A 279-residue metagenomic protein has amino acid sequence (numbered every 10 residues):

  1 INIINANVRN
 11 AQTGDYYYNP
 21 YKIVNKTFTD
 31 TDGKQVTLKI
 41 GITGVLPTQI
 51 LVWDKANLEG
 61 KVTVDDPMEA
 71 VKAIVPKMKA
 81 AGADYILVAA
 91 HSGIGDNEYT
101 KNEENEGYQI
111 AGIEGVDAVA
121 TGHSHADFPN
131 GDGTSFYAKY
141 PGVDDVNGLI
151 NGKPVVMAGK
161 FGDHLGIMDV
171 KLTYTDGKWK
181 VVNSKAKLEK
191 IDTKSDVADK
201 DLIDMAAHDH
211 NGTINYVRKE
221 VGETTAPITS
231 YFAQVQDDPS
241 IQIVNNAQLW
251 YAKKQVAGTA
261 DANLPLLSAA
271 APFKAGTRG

Functional and structural regions predicted by a protein language model:
I1-K190, S240, N246-A247, T259: Acidic, metal/ion-coordinating pockets
K194-G279: Non-catalytic terminal accessory segments
